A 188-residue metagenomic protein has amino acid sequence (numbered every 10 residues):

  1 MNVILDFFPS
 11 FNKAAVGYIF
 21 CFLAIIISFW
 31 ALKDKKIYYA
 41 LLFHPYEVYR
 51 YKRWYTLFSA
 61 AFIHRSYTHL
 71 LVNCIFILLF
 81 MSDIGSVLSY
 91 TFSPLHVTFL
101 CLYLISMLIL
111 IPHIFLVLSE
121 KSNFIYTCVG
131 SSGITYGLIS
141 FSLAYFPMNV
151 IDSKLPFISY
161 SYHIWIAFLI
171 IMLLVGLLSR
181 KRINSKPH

Functional and structural regions predicted by a protein language model:
M1-H188: A detector for small-residue-rich transmembrane helices and their helix-helix packing motifs
